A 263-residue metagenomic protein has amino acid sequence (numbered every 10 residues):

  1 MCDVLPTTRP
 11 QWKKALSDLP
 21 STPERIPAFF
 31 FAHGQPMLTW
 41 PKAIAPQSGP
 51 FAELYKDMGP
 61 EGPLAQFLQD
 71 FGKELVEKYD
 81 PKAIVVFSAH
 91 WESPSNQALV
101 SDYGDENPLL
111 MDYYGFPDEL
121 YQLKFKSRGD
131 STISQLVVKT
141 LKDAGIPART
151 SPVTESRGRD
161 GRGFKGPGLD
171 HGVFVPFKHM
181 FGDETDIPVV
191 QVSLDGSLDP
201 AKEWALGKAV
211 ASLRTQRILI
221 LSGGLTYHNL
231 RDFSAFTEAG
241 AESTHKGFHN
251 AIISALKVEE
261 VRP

Functional and structural regions predicted by a protein language model:
C2-P152: A short aromatic-anchored loop/beta-hairpin motif
S21, D143, I187, G196-L198 (+2 more regions): Surface-exposed, charge/polar-rich loops and edge strands
P27-A32, A83-S88, V192, L213-T226: Beta-strand elements within well-structured catalytic alpha/beta cores of enzymes that handle phosphate/sulfate esters
E53, Q191, D232-F233: Active-site-proximal beta-alpha loop/turn segments in soluble metabolic enzymes
F71, L136, L206-V210, T226: Short, hydrophobic/aromatic alpha-helical segments in well-folded domains
A89-E92, D170-F177, T226: Short glycine-enriched loops at secondary-structure junctions
V153-I220: Glycine-rich phosphate- or other oxyanion-binding loops that anchor nucleotides, phosphorylated ligands
